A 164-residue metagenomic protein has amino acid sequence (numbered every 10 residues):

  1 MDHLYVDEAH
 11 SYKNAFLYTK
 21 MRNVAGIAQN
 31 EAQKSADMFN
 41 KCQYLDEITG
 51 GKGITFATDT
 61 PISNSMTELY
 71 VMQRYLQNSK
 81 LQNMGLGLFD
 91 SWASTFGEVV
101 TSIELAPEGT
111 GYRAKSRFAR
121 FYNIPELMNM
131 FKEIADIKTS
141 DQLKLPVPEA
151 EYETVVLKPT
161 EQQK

Functional and structural regions predicted by a protein language model:
M1-H3, E31-N64, Y75-K164: Inter-lobe coupling linker of SF2 helicases/translocases
D7-E8: Walker B catalytic acidic pair
S11-K34, S65-M66: Conserved ATPase-coupling elements of RecA-like P-loop NTPase cores
N23-A25, Q73-Q77: Short, low-complexity, polar/charged sequence segments that are solvent-exposed and flexible
E68-V71: A short beta-strand element within the Helicase C-terminal
